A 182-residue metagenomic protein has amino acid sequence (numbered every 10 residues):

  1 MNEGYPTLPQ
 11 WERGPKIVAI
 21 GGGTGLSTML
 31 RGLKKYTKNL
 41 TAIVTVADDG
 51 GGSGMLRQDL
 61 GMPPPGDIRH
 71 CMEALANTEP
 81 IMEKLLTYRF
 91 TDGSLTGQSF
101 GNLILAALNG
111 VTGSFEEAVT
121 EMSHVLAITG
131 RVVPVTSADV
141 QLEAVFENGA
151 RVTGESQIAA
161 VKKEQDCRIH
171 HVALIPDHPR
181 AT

Functional and structural regions predicted by a protein language model:
M1-I17, T24-R31, T37-A42, L105-T182: Conserved catalytic alpha/beta core of Sir2/sirtuin-type deacylases, generalized to analogous enzyme cores that bind
A19-G21, S99: Short glycine/serine/threonine-biased micro-segments
G32-Y36, L56-D59: Short, glycine/charged-enriched secondary-structure capping and boundary segments
V44-L126, R131: Glycine-rich nucleotide/cofactor/substrate-binding loop typically near the N-terminus or early in the first domain
